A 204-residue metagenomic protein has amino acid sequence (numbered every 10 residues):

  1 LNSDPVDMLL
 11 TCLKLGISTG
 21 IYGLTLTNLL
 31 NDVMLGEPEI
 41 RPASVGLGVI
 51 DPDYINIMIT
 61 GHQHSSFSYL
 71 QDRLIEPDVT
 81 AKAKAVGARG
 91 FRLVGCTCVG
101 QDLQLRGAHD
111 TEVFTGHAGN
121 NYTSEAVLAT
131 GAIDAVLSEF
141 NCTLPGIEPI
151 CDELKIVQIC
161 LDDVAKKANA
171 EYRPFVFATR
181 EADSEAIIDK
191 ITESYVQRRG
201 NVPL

Functional and structural regions predicted by a protein language model:
L1-L204: Metallocofactor- and cofactor-centric catalytic cores in central/energy metabolism, strongly enriched
